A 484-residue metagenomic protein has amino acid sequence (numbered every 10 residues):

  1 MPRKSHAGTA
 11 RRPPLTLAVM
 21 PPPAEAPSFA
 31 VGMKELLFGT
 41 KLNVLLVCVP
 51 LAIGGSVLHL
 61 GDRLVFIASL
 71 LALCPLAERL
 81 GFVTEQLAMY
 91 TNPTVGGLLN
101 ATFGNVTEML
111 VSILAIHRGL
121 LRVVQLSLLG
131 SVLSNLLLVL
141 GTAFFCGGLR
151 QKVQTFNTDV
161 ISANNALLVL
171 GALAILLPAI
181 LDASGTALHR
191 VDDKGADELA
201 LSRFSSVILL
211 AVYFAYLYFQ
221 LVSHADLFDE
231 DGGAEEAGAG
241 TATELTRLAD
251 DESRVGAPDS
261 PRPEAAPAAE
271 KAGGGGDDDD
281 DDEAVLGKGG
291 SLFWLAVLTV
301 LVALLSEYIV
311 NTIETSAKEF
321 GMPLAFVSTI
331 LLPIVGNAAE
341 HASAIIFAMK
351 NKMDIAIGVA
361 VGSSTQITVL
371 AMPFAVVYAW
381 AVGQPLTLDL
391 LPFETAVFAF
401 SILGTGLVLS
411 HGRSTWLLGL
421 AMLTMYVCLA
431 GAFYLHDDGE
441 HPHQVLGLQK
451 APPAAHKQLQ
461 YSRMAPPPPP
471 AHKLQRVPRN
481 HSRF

Functional and structural regions predicted by a protein language model:
M1-F484: Hydrophobic alpha-helical segments, chiefly the membrane-spanning helices and signal/signal-anchor peptides
